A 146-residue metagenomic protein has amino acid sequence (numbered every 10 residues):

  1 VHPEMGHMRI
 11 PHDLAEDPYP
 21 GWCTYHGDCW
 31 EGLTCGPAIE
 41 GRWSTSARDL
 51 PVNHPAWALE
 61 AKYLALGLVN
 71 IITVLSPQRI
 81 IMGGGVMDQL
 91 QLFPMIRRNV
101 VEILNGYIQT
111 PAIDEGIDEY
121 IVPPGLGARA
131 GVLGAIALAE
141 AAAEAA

Functional and structural regions predicted by a protein language model:
V1-E4: Structural signature of FAD isoalloxazine-binding scaffolds in flavoprotein oxidoreductases
R9-A146: ATP-binding/phosphotransfer module of carbohydrate and carboxylate kinases, centering on a glycine-rich
